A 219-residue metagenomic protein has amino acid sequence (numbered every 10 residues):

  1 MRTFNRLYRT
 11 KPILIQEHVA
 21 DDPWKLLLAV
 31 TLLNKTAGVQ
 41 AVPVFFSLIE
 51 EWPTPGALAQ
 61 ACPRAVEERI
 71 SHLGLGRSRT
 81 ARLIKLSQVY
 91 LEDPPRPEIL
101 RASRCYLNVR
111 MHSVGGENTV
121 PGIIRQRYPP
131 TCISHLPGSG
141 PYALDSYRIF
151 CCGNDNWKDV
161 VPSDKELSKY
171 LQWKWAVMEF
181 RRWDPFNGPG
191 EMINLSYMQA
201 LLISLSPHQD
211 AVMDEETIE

Functional and structural regions predicted by a protein language model:
M1-A41, S47, Q60, E68 (+1 more regions): Structure-specific DNA junction-binding interface
M1-I13, D184-E219: Ser/Thr-rich, low-complexity intrinsically disordered regulatory regions
V19-P23, T36, S78, G138 (+2 more regions): Aromatic- and histidine-enriched alpha-helix N-cap/loop-to-helix transition segments that scaffold the rims
A37, Q88, Q172: Residue-level marker of positions within ordered structural domains that often coincide with functionally constrained
V42-P137, P141, I149-N154: Alpha-helical ds-nucleic-acid-binding substructure associated with the helix-hairpin-helix region of base-excision DNA
P121-G122, Q126-P129, P141, D145-P207: Phosphate-backbone recognition surface of nucleic-acid-processing proteins
